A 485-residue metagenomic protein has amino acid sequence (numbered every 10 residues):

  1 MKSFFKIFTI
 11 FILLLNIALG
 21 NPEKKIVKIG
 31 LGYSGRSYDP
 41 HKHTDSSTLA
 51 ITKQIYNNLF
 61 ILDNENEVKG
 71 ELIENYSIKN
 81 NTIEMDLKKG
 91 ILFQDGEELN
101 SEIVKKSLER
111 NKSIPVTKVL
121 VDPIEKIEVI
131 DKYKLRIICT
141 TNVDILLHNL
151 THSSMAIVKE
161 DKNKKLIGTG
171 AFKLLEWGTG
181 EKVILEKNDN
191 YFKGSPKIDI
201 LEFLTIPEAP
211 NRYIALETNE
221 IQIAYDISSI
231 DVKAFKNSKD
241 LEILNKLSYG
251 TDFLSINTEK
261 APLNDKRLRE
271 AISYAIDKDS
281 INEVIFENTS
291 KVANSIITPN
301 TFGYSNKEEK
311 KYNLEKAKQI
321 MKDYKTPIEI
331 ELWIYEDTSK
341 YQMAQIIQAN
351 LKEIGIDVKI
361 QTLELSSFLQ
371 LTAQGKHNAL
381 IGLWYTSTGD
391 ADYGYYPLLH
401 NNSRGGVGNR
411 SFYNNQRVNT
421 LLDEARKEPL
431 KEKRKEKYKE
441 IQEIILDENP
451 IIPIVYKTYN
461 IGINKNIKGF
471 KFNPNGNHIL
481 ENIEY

Functional and structural regions predicted by a protein language model:
G30-N80, E109, I167: N-terminal lobe/hinge region of extracytoplasmic solute-binding protein
H43, N64-E65, V143-P196, I200 (+3 more regions): Gly/Pro-rich hinge or "lid" segments in bacterial periplasmic/extracellular proteins
S77-I78, T82, V119-K159: Surface-exposed binding/hinge segments that line and control ligand-binding clefts or catalytic entry sites
N190-K233: Ligand-site clamp/hinge motif
N264-A349, E353-I354, N414, E440: Append "and occasionally in soluble cytosolic enzymes with long acidic Gly/Pro-rich linkers
K322-S387, Y459: Ligand/substrate-recognition segments at binding pockets and active sites
D357-F368, Y396-K465: Extracytoplasmic/peripheral linker and loop segments enriched in polar/acidic and small residues with frequent Thr/Pro
I461-Y485: Long beta-strand-rich cores associated with HINT superfamily self-processing modules
